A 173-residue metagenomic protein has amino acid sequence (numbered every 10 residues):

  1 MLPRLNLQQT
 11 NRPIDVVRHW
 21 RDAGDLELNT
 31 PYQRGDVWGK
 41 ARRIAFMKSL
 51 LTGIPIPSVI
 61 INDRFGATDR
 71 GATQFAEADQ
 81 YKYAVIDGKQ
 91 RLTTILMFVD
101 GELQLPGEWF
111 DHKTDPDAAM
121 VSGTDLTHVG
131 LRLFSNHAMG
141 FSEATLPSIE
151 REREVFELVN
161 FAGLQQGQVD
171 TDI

Functional and structural regions predicted by a protein language model:
L2-D22, L26-V37, M47-I173: Basic- and aromatic-enriched surface patches that contact anionic nucleotides/nucleic acids
